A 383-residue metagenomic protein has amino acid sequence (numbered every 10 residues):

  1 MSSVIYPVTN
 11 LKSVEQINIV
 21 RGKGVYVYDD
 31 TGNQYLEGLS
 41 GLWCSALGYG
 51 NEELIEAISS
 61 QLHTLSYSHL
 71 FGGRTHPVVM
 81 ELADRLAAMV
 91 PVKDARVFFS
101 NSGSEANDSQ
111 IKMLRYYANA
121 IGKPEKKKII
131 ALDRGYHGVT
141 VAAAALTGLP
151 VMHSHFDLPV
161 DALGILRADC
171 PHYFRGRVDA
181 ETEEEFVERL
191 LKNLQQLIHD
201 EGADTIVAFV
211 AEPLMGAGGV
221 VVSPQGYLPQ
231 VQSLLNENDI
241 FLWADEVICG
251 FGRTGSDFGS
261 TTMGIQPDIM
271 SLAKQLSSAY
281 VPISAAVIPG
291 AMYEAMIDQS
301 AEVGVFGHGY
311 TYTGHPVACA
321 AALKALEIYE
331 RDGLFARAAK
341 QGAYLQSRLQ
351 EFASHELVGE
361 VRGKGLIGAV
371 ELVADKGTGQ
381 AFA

Functional and structural regions predicted by a protein language model:
M1-A383: Conserved N-terminal phosphate-binding loop of PLP-dependent enzymes in the Aspartate aminotransferase
